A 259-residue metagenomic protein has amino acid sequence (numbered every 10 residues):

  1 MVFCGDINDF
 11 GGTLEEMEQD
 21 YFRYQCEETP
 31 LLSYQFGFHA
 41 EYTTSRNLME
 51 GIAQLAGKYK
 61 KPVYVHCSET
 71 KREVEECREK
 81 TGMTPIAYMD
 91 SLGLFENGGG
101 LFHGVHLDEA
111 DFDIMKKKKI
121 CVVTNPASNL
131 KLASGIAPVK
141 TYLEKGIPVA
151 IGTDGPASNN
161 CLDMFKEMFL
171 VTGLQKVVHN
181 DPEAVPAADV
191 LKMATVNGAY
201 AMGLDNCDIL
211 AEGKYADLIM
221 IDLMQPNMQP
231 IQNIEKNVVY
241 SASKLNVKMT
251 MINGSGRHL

Functional and structural regions predicted by a protein language model:
M1-G104: Metal-coordinating catalytic core of metallo-dependent amide/deamination hydrolases
C4-I7, E69, P126-L130, G155-A157: Short, acidic/turn-prone active-site loops that include or flank metal/cofactor- and phosphate-binding residues
G37, Y64, V123, G152 (+1 more regions): Generic enzyme active-site microenvironment
L55-P62, L94-N97, I114-V123, E144-V149: Glycine-enriched alpha-helix->loop->beta-strand junction motifs that scaffold or abut catalytic
K71-M83, D111-M115, A133-K145, N159-K176: Histidine/acidic-residue-rich catalytic or RNA/ligand-binding cores of hydrolases and nuclease-related proteins
S91-L94, G98, K140-Q225, S241-S243: His/Asp/Glu-enriched, well-ordered alpha-helical/loop segment that forms or immediately abuts the divalent-metal
G99-L107, N125-L130: Catalytic beta/alpha-barrel core
Y215-L259: C-terminal cap of metal-dependent C-N hydrolases
